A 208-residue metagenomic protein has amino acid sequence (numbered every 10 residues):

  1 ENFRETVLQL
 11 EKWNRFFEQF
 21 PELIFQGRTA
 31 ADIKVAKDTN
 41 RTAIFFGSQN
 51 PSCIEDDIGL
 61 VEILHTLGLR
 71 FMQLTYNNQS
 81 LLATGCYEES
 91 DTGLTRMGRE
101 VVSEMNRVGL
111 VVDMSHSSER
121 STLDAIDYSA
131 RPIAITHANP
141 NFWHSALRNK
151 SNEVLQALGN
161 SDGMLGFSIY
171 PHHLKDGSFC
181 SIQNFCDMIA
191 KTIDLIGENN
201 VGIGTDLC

Functional and structural regions predicted by a protein language model:
E1-D91, S145-C208: N-terminal hydrophobic targeting/anchoring segments and the immediately downstream early-domain regions of hydrolases
S52-E55, T66-N149: Divalent metal-binding pocket/active-site signature
